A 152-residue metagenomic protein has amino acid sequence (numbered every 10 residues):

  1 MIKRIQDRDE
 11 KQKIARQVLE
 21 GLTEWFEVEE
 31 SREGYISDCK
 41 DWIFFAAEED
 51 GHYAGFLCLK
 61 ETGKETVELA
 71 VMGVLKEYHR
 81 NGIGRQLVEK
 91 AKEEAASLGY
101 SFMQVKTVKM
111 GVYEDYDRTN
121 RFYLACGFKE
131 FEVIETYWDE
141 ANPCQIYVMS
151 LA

Functional and structural regions predicted by a protein language model:
M1-E30: Short amphipathic alpha-helix that is part of the acyltransferase structural core
W42, N142-I146: Short hydrophobic/aromatic beta-strand or adjacent loop that forms the aromatic wall/cage of a ligand/substrate-binding
A46, H52-K60, T66-G73: Conserved beta-strand in the GNAT
E65-K76, R80, Q104-K106: Conserved acetyl-CoA binding element of GNAT-fold acetyltransferases
R80-S97, R118-R121: Conserved acetyl-CoA-binding loop-helix of GNAT-fold acetyltransferases
A95-E114: Conserved GNAT acetyl-CoA-binding A-motif
E114-T119, V133-P143: Short glycine/proline-centered loop/turn elements that form peptide/ligand docking sites
Y123, F128: Conserved active-site tyrosine of GNAT-family acetyltransferases
